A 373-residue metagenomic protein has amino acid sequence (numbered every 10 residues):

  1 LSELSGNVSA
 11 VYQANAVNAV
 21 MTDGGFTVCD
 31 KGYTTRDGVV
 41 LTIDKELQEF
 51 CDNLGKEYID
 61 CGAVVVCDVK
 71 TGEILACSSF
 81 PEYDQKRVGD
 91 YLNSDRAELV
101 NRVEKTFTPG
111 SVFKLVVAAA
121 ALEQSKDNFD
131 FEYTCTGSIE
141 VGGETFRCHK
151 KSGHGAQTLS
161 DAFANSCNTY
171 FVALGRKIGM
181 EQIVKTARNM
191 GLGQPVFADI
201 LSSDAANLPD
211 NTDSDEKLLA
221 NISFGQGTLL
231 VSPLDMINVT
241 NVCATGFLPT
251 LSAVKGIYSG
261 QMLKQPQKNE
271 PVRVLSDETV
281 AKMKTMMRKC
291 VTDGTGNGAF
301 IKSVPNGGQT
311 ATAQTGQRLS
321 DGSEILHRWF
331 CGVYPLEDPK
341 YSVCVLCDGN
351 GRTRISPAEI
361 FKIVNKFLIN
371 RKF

Functional and structural regions predicted by a protein language model:
L1-A63, C77-S78, Y83-E98, N269 (+1 more regions): Extracytoplasmic/periplasmic proteins that interact with beta-lactams or build/remodel peptidoglycan
Q48, V184, V280, A358-F361: Hydrophobic face of alpha-helices
V64-K70: Short hydrophobic alpha-helical segments used for membrane anchoring or interfacial signaling
K70-S111, A119-V345: Beta-lactam-recognizing serine transpeptidase/beta-lactamase-like catalytic domain environment
K264-P271, A358-F373: Short, gly/Ser/Thr-rich active-site loops of penicillin-recognizing serine hydrolases
D348-G351: A generic structural motif
